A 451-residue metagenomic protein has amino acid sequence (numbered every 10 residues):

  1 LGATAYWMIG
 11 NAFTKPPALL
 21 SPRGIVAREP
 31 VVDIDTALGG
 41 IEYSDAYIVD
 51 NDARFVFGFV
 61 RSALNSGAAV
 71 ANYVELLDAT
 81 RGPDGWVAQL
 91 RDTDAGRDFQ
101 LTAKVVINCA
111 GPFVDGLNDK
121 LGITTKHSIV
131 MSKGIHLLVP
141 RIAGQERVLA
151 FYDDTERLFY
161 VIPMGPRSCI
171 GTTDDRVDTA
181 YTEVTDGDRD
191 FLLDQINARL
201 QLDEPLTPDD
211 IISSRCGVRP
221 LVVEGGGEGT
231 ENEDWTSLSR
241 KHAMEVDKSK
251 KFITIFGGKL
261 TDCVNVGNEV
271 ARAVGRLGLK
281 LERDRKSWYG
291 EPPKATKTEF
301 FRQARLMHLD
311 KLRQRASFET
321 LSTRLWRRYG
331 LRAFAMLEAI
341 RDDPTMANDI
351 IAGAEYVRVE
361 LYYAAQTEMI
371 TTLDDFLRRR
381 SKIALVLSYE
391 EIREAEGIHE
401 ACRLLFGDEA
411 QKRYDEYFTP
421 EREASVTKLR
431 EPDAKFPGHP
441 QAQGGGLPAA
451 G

Functional and structural regions predicted by a protein language model:
L1-A3, M8, F13-T36, I41 (+10 more regions): C-terminal accessory subdomains/tails of enzymes that are appended
A18, A69, F99, V130 (+1 more regions): Residues that recognize and position ribonucleotide moieties
E42-V105, V264: Helical element adjacent to the flavin cofactor pocket in flavoenzyme catalytic cores
Y73-D78, M131, D210-I212, R285-S287: Beta-strand segments within the central parallel beta-sheet cores of soluble alpha/beta enzyme folds
V74, R167-S168: Core alpha/beta catalytic barrel or barrel-like domain that forms the active/cofactor pocket in diverse metabolic
L76-A79, Y160-V161, M244: A structural signal for short hydrophobic beta-strand segments in well-ordered beta-sheet cores
R81-G85, L90-I162: Flavin-dependent oxidoreductases
